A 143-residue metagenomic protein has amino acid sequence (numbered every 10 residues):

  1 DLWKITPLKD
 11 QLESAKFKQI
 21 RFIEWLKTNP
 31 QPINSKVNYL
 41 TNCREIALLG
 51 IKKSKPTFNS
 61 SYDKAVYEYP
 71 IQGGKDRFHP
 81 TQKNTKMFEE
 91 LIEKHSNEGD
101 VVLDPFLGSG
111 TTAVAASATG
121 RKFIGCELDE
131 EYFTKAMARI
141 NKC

Functional and structural regions predicted by a protein language model:
D1-G125, D129-F133: Core catalytic lobe of class I
A136: Conserved SAM-binding loop
N141-C143: Class I S-adenosyl-L-methionine-dependent methyltransferase module
